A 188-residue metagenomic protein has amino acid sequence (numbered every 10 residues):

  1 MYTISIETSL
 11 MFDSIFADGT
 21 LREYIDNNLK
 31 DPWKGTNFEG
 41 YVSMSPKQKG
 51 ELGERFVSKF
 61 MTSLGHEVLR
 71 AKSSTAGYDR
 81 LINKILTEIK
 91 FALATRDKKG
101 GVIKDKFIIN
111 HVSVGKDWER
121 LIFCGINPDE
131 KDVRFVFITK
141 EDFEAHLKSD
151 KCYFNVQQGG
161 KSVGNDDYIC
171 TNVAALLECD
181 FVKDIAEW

Functional and structural regions predicted by a protein language model:
M1-I85, K90-W188: Nucleic-acid endonuclease domains
